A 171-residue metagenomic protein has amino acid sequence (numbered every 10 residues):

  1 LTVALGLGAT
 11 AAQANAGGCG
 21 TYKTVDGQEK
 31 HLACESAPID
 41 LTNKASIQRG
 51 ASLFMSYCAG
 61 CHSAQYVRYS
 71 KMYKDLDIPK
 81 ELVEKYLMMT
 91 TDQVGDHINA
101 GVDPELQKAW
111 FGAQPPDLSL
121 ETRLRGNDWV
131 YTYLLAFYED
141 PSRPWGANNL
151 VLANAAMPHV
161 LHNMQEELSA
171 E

Functional and structural regions predicted by a protein language model:
L1-G8: Bacterial N-terminal signal peptides
A9-A16: Signal peptide processing junction and immediate N-terminal pro/mature segment of secreted/exported proteins
A16-C19, K23-S52, S63-K74: Electrostatic cytochrome c docking/interface patches
D40-I47, A51, K108-F111, R123 (+1 more regions): Solvent-exposed, acidic/flexible segments
S52-A64, A100-P104, Q114-L120, R125 (+1 more regions): C-type cytochrome heme c attachment motif
S63, D77-I78, V83, N99 (+3 more regions): Non-cytosolic ectodomains/luminal loops of secretory-pathway membrane proteins
M72-P115, E121: Structured domain cores in non-transmembrane regions
Y131-E171: Extracytoplasmic/lumenal ectodomains and periplasmic regions of secretory and membrane proteins
